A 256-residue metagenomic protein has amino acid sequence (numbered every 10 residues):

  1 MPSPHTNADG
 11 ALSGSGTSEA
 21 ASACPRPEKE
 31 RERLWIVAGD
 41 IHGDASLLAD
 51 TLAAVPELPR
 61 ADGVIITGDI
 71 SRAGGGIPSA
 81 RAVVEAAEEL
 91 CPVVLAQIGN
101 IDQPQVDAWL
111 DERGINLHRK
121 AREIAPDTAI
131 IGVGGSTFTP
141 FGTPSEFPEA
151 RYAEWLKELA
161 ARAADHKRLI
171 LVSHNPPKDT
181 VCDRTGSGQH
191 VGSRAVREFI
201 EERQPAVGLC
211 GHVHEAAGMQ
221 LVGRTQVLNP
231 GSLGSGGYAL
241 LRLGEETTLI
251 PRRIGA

Functional and structural regions predicted by a protein language model:
M1-V37, H42-S46, P59, E246-A256: Acidic, histidine-bearing metal-coordination/catalytic regions of metal-dependent phosphoesterases
P4-G16, E123-P126, F147, R194-E202 (+1 more regions): Binuclear metal-dependent phosphoesterase catalytic core
E19-S22, A38, D44-A125: Core catalytic region of metal-dependent phosphoesterases/phosphodiesterases, especially metallo-beta-lactamase-like
P25-I36, R122-G132, A164-L169, L221-Q226 (+1 more regions): Beta-strand-turn-beta hairpins that frame and shape the catalytic cleft of phosphate-ester-processing enzymes
V37-G39, V64-D69, V94-N100, N116-H118 (+3 more regions): Active-site neighborhood of phospho(di)ester-bond hydrolases with catalytic His/Asp-centered motifs
H42-S46, S71-G76, N100-D107, E123-I124 (+4 more regions): Active-site environment of divalent metal-dependent phosphoester hydrolases
T51-A54, S79-A86, W155, G192-F199 (+1 more regions): A general structural detector for well-ordered alpha-helical segments in enzyme core domains, enriched
D102-A195, R253: Conserved catalytic scaffold of divalent metal-dependent phosphoesterases
